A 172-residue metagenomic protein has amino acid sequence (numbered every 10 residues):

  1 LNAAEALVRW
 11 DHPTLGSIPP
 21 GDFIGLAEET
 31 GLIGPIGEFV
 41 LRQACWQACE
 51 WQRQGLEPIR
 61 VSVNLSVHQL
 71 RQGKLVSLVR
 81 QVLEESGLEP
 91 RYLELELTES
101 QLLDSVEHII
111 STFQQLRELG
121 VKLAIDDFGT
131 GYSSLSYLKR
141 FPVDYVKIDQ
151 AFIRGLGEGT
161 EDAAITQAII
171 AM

Functional and structural regions predicted by a protein language model:
L1-E5, T30-H108: Catalytic core of bacterial c-di-GMP phosphodiesterases, primarily the EAL and HD-GYP domains, capturing alpha-helical
L1-L26, N64, E96, I125: Active-site core of bacterial EAL-family cyclic-dinucleotide phosphodiesterase domains
A3, L7, R80-L156, I170-M172: The catalytic core of metal-dependent phosphodiesterases that act on cyclic dinucleotides
D11-L15, Q69-R71, L156-G157: Catalytic strand-loop-helix junctions within cyclic-nucleotide turnover domains
P13-L15, Q54, Q115: Flexible loop/coil segments at beta-strand boundaries within sensory signal-transduction domains
G16-P20, E29, I125-L138, D162: Catalytic-site-adjacent helices and loops of nucleotide signaling machinery
I18-G25, G34, I110, Q114 (+3 more regions): Conserved long alpha-helical elements within nucleotide-processing catalytic cores of c-di-GMP signaling and class III
D22, L26, Q43, S62-V67 (+2 more regions): Cyclic nucleotide signaling catalytic output domains
